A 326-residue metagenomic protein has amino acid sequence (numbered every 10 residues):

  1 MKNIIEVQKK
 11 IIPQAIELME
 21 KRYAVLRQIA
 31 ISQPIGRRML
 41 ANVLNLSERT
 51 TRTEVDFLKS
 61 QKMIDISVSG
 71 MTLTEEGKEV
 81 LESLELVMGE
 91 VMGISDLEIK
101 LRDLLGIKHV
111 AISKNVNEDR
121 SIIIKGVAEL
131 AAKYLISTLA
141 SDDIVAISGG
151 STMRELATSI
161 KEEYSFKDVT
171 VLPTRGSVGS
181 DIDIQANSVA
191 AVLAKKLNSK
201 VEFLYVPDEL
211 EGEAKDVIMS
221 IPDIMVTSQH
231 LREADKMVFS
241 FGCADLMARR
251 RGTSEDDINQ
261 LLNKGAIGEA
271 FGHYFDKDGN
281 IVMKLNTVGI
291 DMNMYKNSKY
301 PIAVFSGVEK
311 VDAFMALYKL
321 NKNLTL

Functional and structural regions predicted by a protein language model:
K2-V25, R37-M39, N45-L46, D56-D65 (+4 more regions): Conserved phosphate- and dinucleotide-binding cores of soluble alpha/beta proteins, encompassing both enzyme active
I29, I160, L317-Y318: Hydrophobic C-terminal alpha-helix "anchor/cap" residues
A30-G36: Short capping segments at the starts of secondary-structure elements
Q33, S47-T50: Short, contiguous hydrophobic alpha-helices characteristic of membrane insertion segments
T51-V55: Helix-turn-helix DNA-binding helix
L73-E76, L84, G89-E211, N321-L324: N-terminal active-site beta-alpha-beta segment that forms phosphate/nucleotide-binding and substrate-recognition loops
